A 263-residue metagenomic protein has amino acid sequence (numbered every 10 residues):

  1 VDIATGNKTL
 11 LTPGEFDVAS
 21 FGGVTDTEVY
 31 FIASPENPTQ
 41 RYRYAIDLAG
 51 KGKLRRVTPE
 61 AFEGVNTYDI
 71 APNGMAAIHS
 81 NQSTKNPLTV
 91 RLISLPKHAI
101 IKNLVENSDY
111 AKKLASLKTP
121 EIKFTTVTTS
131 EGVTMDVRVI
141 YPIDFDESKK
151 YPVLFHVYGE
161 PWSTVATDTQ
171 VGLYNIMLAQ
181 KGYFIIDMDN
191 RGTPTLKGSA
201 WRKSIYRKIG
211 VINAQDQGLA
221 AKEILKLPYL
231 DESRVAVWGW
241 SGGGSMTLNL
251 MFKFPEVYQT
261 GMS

Functional and structural regions predicted by a protein language model:
V1, P38-Y44, K85-I93: Structural motif
V1-T25, S34-E36, I46-N66, L95-E121: Multi-bladed beta-propeller domains
A19, Y30-F31, Q170: A short linear hydrophobic-aromatic micro-motif
V24-D26, P72-N73: Residue-level detector of Asp-centered blade-edge/turn motifs that repeat once per structural unit in beta-propeller
T27-V29, D47, G239: C-terminal module of multi-pass small-molecule transporters
E28-Y30, A76-A77: Hydrophobic beta-strand positions that form the internal "hydrophobic ladder" of WD40/Gbeta-like beta-propeller blades
I32-P35, S163: Short, conserved, GDST-rich strand-edge loop motifs in beta-rich repeat architectures
T58-P59, N66-S263: Serine-hydrolase catalytic core recognition
